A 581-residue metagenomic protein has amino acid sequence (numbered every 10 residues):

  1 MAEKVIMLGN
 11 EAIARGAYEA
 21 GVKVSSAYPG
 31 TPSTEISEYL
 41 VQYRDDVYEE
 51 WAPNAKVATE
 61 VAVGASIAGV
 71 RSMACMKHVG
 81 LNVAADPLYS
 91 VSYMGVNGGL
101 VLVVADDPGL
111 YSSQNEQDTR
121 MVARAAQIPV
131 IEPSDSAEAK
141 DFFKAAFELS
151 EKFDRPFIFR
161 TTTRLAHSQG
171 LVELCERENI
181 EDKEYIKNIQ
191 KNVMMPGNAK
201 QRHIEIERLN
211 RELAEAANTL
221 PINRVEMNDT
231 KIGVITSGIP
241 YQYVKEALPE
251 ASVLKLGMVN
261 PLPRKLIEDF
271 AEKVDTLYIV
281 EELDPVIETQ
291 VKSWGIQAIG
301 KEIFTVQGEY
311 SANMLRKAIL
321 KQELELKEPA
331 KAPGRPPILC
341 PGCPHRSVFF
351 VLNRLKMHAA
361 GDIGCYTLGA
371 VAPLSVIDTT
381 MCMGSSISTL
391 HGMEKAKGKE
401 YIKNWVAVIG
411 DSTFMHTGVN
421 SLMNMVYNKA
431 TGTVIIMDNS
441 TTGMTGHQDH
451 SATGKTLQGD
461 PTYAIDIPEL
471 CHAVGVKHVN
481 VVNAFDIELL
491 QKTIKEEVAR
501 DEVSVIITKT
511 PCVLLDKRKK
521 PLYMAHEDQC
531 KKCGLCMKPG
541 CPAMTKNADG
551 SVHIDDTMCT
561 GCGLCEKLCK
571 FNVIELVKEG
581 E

Functional and structural regions predicted by a protein language model:
M1-S136, R164, M227-N228, E288 (+1 more regions): Thiamine diphosphate
A2-N10, P133-L339, P344, V348 (+5 more regions): Flexible, low-complexity linker and terminal segments
Y39-D45, V244-L254, E469-G475: Short helix-loop-beta junction
D45-P53, M94-A105, Y185-K191, Y427-S440 (+2 more regions): A glycine-rich helix N-cap at a beta->alpha junction
C75-M76, V101-A105, I158-T162, I235-T236 (+4 more regions): Short beta-strand segments
D107-T162, V193, G197, P337 (+3 more regions): Conserved thiamine diphosphate
S112, A370-I507, K517-P521: Thiamine diphosphate
